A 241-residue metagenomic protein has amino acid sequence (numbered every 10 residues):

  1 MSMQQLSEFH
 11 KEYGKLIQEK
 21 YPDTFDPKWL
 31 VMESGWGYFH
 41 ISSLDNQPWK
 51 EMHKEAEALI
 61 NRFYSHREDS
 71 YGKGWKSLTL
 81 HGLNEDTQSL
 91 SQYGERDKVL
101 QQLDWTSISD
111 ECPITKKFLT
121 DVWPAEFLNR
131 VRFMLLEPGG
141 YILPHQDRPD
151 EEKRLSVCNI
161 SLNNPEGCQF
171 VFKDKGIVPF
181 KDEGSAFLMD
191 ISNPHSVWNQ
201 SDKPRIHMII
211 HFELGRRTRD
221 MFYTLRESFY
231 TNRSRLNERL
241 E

Functional and structural regions predicted by a protein language model:
M1-V122: Non-heme Fe(II)/2-oxoglutarate
F39, L155-V157, H207: Intrinsic-disorder/low-complexity, polar/charged segments enriched in Ser/Thr/Lys/Arg/Asp/Glu/Gln
L44, E55, L80-L83, L136 (+3 more regions): Structured loops at beta-to-helix junctions and adjacent beta-edge loops in soluble globular domains
R62-S77, A125, R130-M134, R235-E241: Short glycine-rich, low-complexity/disordered patches
G72, F127, R154, D202-P204: A short, structural micro-pattern
Y93-S109, V131-R132, K153-C158, S234-E241: Short N-terminal helix-initiation segments at or just after the protein's N-terminus
K116-F187: Catalytic core of non-heme Fe(II) oxygenases with the double-stranded beta-helix
N164-E241: Catalytic core of Fe(II)/2-oxoglutarate
